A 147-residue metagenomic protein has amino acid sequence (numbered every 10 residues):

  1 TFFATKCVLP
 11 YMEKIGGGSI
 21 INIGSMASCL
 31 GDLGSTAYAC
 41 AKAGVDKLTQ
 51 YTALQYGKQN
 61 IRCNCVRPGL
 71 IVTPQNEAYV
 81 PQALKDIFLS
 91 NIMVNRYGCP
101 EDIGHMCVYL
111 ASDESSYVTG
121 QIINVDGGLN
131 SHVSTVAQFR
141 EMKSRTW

Functional and structural regions predicted by a protein language model:
T5, A41, T49: Active-site helix of classical SDR
P10, L54-K58, S116: Alpha-helical segment proximal to the catalytic Tyr-Lys
S25: Residue(s) in the substrate-gating loop at a strand-loop-helix junction that position the organic substrate next
C29, R67-A78, S131: Short, flexible catalytic-loop segment of classical short-chain dehydrogenase/reductase
L30, T119-W147: Short C-terminal tail/terminal secondary-structure segment of NAD(P)H-dependent dehydrogenase/reductase domains
L30-T36, K58-Q59, N95, P100 (+1 more regions): Active-site loop immediately N-terminal to the catalytic Tyr-X3-Lys motif of short-chain dehydrogenase/reductase
G31-A39, Y51, Q75, A137: Active-site loop-to-helix junction immediately N-terminal to the catalytic Tyr of the SDR YXXXK motif in Rossmann-fold
C65, D86-V118, V125-G127: C-terminal helical subdomain
